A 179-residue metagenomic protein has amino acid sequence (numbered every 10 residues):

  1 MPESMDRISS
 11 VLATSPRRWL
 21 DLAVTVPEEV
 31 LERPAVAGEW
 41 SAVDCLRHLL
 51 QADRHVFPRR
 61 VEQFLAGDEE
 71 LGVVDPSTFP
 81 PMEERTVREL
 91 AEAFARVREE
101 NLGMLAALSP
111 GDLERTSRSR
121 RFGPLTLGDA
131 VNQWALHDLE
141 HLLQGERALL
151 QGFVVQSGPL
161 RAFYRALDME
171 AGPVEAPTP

Functional and structural regions predicted by a protein language model:
M1-S4, A42, M82-T86, F122-T126: Short amphipathic alpha-helical segments at helix-loop
P2-V30, Q51-Q63: Alpha-helical bundle segments that constitute or directly flank the non-heme di-iron/ferroxidase center
S4, I8, L31, G38 (+2 more regions): Residue-level recognition of alpha-helical structural elements
S9, L20-A23, V43-L50, E62 (+5 more regions): Non-transmembrane alpha-helical segments in soluble domains of secreted/periplasmic/extracellular proteins
L12-S15, G38-A42, L50, R54 (+3 more regions): Hydrophobic alpha-helical segments and helix-packing faces
S15, P76-R118, T126-Q144, P179: Acidic/histidine-rich alpha-helical segments that form the ligand environment of transition-metal centers
T25-L31, A106-E114, Q151-V154: Surface-exposed helix-capping loop/turn segments at secondary-structure junctions
E32-V74, S119-P179: Short, contiguous alpha-helical
